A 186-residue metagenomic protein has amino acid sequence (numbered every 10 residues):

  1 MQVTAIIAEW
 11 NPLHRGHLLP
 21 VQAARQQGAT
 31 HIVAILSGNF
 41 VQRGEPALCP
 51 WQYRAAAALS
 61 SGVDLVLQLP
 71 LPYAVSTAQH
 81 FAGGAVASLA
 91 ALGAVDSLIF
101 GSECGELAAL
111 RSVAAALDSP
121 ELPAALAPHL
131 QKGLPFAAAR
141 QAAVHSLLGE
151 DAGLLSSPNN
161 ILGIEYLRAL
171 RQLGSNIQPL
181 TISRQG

Functional and structural regions predicted by a protein language model:
M1-R54: N-terminal catalytic cores of NTP/NDP-binding nucleotidyl/phosphoryl-transfer enzymes
A5-I7, I35-L36, L67-L69, L180-I182: Short beta-strands and strand-loop turn motifs
H14, A58, L167: Divalent metal-coordination and catalytic microenvironments
Q26, L59-S60, A87-A91: Short, surface-exposed basic-aromatic patches at helix termini and helix-loop junctions that form
A29-T30, V63, A94-V95: Short, high-confidence coil segments that cap the C-terminus of an alpha-helix and link into the following beta-strand
Y53-A57, E121-L122: Acidic, Ser/Thr-rich peripheral helices and adjacent loops at domain boundaries
A55-L71: A glycine-rich helix N-cap at a beta->alpha junction
Q68-G186: Active-site cores that bind ATP or allylic diphosphates and position pyrophosphate for catalysis
